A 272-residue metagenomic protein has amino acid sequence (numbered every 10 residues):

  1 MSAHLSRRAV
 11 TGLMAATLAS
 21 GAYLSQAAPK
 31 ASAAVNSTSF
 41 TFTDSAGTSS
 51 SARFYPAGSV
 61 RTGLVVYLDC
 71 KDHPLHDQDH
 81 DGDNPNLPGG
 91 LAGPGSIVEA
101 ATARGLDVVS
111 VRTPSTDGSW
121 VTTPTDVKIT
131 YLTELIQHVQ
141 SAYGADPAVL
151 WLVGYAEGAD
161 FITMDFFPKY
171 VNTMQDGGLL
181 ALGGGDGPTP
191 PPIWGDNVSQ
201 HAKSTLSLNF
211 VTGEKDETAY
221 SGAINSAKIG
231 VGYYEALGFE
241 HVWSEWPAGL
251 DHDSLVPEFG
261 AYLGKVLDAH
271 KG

Functional and structural regions predicted by a protein language model:
M1-T17: N-terminal secretory signal peptides and thylakoid transit peptides that target proteins across membranes
H4, G21-L64, D165, K169 (+3 more regions): A domain-start/cap signature at the N-terminus of enzymes
R61-H73: Short beta-strand element of the alpha/beta-hydrolase
D79-L106: Short amphipathic alpha-helix adjacent to the substrate-entry channel of hydrolases
V108-V127: Cap/lid segment of the alpha/beta-hydrolase catalytic domain
T122-Y143: Alpha/beta-hydrolase active-site loop
A142, A148-N197: Primarily recognizes the serine-hydrolase "nucleophile elbow" in alpha/beta-hydrolase and SGNH/GDSL folds
G177-V256: The feature captures the conserved acid-bearing segment of alpha/beta-hydrolase catalytic domains
